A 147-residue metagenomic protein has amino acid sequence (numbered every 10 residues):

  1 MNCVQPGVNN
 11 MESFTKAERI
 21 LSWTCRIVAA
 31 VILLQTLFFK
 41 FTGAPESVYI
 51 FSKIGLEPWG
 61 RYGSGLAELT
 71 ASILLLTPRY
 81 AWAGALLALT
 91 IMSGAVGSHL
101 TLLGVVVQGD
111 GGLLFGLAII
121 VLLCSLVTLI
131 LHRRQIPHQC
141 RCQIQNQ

Functional and structural regions predicted by a protein language model:
N2-T36, T77-Q147: Extended, low-polarity transmembrane helix blocks
K16-S64: N-terminal first-folded block
A67-L74: Hydrophobic, membrane-inserted alpha-helices
